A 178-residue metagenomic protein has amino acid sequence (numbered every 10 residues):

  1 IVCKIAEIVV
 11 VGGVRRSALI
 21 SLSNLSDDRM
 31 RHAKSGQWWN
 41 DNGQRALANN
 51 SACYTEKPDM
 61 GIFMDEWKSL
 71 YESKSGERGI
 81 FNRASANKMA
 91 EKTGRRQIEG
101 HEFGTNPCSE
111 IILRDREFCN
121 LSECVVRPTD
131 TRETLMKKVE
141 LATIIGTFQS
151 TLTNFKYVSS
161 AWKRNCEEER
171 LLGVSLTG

Functional and structural regions predicted by a protein language model:
I1, V9-S21, T151-C166: Flexible, glycine/charged-enriched surface loops at secondary-structure junctions
K4-E99, L176-G178: Conserved, charged catalytic cores of large soluble enzymes
E72-G178: Function-dense linear segments that define catalytic or interfacial modules in macromolecule-processing proteins
